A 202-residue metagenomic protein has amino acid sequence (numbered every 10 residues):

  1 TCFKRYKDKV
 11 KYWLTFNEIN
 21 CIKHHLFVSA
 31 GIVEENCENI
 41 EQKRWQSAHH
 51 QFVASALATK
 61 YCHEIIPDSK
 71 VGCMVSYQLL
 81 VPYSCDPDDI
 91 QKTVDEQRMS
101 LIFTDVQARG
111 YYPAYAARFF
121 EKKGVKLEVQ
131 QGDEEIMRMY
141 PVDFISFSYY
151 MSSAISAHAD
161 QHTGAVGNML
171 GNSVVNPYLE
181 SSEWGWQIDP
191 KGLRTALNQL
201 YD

Functional and structural regions predicted by a protein language model:
T1-D202: Active-site region of glycoside hydrolase catalytic domains
